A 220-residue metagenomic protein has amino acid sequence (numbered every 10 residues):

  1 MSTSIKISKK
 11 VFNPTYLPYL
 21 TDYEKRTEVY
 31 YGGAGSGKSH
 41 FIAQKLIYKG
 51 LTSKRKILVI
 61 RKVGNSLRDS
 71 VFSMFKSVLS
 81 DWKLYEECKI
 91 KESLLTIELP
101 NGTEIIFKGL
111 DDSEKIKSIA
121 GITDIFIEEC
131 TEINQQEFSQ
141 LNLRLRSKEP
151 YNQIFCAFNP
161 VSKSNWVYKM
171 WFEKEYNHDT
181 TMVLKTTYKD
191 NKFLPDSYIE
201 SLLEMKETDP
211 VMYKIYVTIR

Functional and structural regions predicted by a protein language model:
S2-R220: Phosphate/NTP-binding elements of NTP-utilizing enzymes
